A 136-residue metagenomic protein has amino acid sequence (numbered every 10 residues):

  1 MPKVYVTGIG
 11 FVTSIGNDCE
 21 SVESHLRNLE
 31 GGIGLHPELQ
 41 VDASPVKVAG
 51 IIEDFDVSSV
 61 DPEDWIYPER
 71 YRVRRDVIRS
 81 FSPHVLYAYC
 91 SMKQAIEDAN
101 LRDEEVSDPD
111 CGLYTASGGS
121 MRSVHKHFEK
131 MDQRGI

Functional and structural regions predicted by a protein language model:
M1-I136: Conserved "HGTGT" condensation-loop signature of ketosynthase/thiolase-family condensing enzymes that catalyze
